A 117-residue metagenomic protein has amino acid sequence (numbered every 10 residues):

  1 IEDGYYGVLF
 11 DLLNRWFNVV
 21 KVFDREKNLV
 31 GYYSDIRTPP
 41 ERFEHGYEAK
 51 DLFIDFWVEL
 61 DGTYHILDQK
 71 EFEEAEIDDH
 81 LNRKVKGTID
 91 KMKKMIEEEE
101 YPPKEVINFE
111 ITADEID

Functional and structural regions predicted by a protein language model:
E2-E41, I54: Phosphate/ribose-recognition catalytic cores of enzymes acting on nucleotide-derived substrates
Y5-Y6, Y32-Y33, Y47, Y64 (+1 more regions): Sequence-level detector for tyrosine residue identity
W16-V19, V30, G46, K50-L52 (+3 more regions): Extended soluble regions of mature proteins
K21-F23, E41, H45-G46, Y64 (+1 more regions): Short, well-ordered helical secondary-structure segments
E26, D35-R37, E41, E48 (+1 more regions): A long amphipathic alpha-helix within ATP-dependent nucleotide-binding catalytic cores
K50-K93: A hydrophobic, small-residue-rich beta->alpha segment in the mid-to-C-terminal subdomain of diverse proteins
K91-D117: Cysteine/selenocysteine-centered motifs that mediate thiol-based redox chemistry or coordinate metal-sulfur cofactors
